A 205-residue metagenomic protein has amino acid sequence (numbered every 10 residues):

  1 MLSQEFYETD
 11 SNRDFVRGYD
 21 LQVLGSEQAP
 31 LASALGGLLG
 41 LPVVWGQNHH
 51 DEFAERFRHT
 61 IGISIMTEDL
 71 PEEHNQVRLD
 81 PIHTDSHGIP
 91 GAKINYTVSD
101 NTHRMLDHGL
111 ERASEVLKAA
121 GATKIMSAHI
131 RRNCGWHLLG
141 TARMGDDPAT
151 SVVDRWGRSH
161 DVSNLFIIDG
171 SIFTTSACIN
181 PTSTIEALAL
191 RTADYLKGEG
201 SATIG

Functional and structural regions predicted by a protein language model:
M1-I61, T67, A202-G205: Mid-to-C-terminal "cap/lid" subdomains and adjacent gly/pro-rich loops that border and regulate access to redox
G18, A32-L35, Q76, H103 (+1 more regions): Generic N-terminal initiation segments characterized by hydrophobic and/or small/turn-forming residues
S33, W45, H83-T84, T184: A generic alpha-helix propensity feature with a strong bias for hydrophobic helices
R58-D69, H74, I89-S176, T182 (+1 more regions): A glycine-rich dinucleotide-binding beta-alpha-beta segment and adjacent secondary-structure elements that constitute
Q76-D80, T84-G88: Loop/helix patches that line or flank the sugar-binding groove of alpha-linked glycan CAZymes
S127-G135, D194-G205: Active-site-proximal substrate-binding core of FAD-dependent oxidoreductases
T184-G198: An active-site-proximal "capping" alpha-helix that borders the catalytic cofactor pocket
